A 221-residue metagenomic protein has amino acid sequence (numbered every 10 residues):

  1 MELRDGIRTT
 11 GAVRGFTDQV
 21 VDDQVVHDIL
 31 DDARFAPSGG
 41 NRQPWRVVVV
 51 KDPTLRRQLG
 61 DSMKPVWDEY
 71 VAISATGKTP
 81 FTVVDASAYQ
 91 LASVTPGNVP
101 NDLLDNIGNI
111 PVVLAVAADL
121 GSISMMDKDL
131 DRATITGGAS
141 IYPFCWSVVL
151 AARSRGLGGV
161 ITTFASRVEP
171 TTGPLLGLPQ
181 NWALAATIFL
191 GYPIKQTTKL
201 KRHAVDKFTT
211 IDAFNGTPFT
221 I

Functional and structural regions predicted by a protein language model:
M1-V20, Q24, D28: Short acidic N-proximal helix/loop "leader" segments that mark the beginning of a domain or an inter-domain linker
G6-V13, V84, A183-I221: C-terminal helix-cap and adjacent tail motif
G15-F16, R46, G158-T162: Short catalytic-loop micro-motif centered on adjacent basic/acidic residues
D31-F35, G97-N101, T172-L175, K195: Glycine-rich, charged/polar anion/phosphate-binding loops that engage phosphate groups from diverse ligands
A33, V112-L120, S124-P174: Small-aliphatic-rich amphipathic alpha-helix that forms the alpha element of a beta-alpha
F35-N41: Glycine-rich phosphate/pyrophosphate-binding beta-alpha loops
N41-P44, G108-I110, A183: Short, basic and Ser/Thr-rich N-terminal targeting/leader segments
V49-G138: Glycine/small-residue-rich phosphate/adenosyl-binding loop
